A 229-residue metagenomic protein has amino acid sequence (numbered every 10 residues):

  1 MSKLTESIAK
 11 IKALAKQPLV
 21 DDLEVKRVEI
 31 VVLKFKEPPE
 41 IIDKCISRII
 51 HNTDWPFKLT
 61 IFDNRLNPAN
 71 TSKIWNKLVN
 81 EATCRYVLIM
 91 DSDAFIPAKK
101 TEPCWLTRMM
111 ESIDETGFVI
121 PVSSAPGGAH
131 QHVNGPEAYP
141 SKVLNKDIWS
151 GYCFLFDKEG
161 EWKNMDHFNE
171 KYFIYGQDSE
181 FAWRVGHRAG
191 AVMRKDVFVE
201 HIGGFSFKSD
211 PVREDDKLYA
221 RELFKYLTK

Functional and structural regions predicted by a protein language model:
M1-R48: N-proximal low-complexity "stem/linker" segments adjacent to membrane-targeting elements
S2-A13, V143, I148, K171-K229: C-terminal catalytic/acceptor-binding lobe
V25-E29, I50-F62: Short loop->beta transition adjacent to catalytic acidic/histidine clusters or analogous donor-positioning motifs
F62, V119-S124, R194-K195, E200-I202: Short glycine/serine/threonine-enriched helix-capping/active-site loop that flanks the nucleotide-sugar donor pocket
L66-E81: Glycine-rich, basic loop-to-helix element that forms the pyrophosphate-binding segment of sugar-nucleotide handling
V87: Short aromatic/hydrophobic "clamp" motif used to bind/position activated sugar donors
M90-D93: Active-site acidic Asp-centered loop
P97-F168: Conserved catalytic core of nucleotide-sugar-dependent glycosyltransferases
